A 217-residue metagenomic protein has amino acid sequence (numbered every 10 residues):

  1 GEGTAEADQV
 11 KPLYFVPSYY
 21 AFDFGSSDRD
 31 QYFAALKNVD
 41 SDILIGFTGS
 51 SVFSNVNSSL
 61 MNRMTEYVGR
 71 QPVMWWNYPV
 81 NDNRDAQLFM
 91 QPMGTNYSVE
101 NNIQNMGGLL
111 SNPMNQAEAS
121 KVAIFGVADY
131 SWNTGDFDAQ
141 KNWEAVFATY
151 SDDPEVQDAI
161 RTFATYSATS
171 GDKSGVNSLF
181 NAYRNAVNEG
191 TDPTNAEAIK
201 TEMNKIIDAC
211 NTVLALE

Functional and structural regions predicted by a protein language model:
G1-D138: Catalytic-core regions of glycoside hydrolase
W132-E217: C-terminal functional modules
